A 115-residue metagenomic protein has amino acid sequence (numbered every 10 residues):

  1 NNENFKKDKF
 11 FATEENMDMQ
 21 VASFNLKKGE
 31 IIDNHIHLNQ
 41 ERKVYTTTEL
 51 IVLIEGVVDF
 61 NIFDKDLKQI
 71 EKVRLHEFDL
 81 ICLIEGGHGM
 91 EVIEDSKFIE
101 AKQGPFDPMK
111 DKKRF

Functional and structural regions predicted by a protein language model:
N1-S23: A short, N-terminal "cap"/entry segment at the start of jelly-roll beta-barrel domains of the cupin/DSBH fold
F24-Y45: Conserved short histidine dyad/triad with adjacent acidic residue
K27, L53, H76, L83-I84 (+1 more regions): A short, compositionally biased micro-patch
K27-K28, T46-F63: Glycine- and acidic-residue-biased ligand/ion/polar-headgroup-sensing regions
N34, F60-N61, I81-L83, H88-I93 (+1 more regions): Short beta-strand His + acidic residue motifs that chelate non-heme Fe in jelly-roll/DSBH and cupin folds
D64-E85: Short acidic-glycine-tyrosine-enriched beta hairpin
G89-F115: Double-stranded beta-helix
